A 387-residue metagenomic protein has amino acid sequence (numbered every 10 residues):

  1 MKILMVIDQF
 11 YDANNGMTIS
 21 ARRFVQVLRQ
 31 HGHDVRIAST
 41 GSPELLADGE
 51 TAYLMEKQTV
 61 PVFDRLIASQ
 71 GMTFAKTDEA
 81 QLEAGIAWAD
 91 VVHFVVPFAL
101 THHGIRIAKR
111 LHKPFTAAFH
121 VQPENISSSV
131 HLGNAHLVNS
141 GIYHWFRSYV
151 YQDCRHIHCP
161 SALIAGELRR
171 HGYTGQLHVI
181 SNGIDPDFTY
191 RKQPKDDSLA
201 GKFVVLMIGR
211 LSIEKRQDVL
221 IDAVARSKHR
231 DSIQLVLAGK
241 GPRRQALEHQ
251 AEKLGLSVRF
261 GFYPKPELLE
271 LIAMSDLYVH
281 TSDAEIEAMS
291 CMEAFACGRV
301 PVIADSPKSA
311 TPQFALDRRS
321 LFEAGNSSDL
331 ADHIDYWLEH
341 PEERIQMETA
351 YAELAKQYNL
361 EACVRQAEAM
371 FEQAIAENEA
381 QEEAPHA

Functional and structural regions predicted by a protein language model:
G41, L163, G183: Carbohydrate-associated surface elements
P97, D283: Aromatic "clamp/platform" in nucleotide-sugar-dependent glycosyltransferases that forms part of the donor/acceptor
R110, P123, V138-H156, H171: Membrane-proximal helix-turn-helix segments that form the acceptor-binding/catalytic region of lipid-linked
I184-G201: Acidic anion/phosphate-binding donor-loop and adjacent secondary structure in glycosyltransferase catalytic cores
D196-A225: Conserved donor-binding/catalytic core segment of Leloir-type glycosyltransferases
Q245-P266: Nucleotide-activated donor-binding/catalytic signature segment of Leloir-type glycosyltransferases, i.e., the conserved
V300-D305: Short hydrophobic beta-strand element within catalytic cores of glycosyltransferases and related nucleotide-activated
L316-S327, Y336-P341: Conserved acidic donor-binding segment of nucleotide-sugar-dependent glycosyltransferases
